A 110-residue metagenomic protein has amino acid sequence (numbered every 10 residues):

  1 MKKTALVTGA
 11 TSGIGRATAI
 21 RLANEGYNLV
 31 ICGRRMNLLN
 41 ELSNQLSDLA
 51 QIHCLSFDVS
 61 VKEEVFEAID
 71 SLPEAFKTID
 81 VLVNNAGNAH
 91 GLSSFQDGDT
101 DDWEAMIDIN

Functional and structural regions predicted by a protein language model:
T8, I79-G87, N110: Rossmann-fold scaffold of SDR-type NAD(P)-dependent oxidoreductases
T11-S12: Conserved glycine-rich cofactor-binding loop
G15-R16: N-terminal Rossmann-fold NAD(P) dinucleotide-binding loop
E25-E41: Conserved glycine-rich Rossmann-like NAD(P)H-binding loop of the short-chain dehydrogenase/reductase
L39, I52, V65-L72: A conserved hydrophobic alpha-helix of the Rossmann-fold in NAD(P)-dependent oxidoreductases
A50, S71-L82: A glycine-rich helix->loop->beta "capping" turn within Rossmann-like NAD(P)(H)-dependent oxidoreductase domains
S56-E67, T100: The beta1-alpha1 cofactor-binding region of Rossmann-like NAD(H)/NADP(H)-dependent oxidoreductases
S93-F95, D102-I107: Substrate-binding pocket helix/loop in short-chain dehydrogenase/reductase
